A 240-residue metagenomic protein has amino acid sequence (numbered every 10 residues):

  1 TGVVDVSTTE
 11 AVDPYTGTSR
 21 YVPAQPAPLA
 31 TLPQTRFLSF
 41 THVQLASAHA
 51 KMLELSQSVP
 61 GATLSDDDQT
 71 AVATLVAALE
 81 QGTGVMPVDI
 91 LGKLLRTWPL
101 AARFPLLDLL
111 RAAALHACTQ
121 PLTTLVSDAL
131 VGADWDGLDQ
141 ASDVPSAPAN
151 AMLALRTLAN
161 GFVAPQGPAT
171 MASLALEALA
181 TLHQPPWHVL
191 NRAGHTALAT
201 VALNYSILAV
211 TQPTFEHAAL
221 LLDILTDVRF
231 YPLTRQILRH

Functional and structural regions predicted by a protein language model:
T1, L95, L106, I237-H240: Generic low-polarity alpha-helical segments
T1-R20: Extended, low-complexity intrinsically disordered regions enriched in proline/Ser/Thr/acidic residues
Q25-A175, H195, Y205-S206: Alpha-helical solenoid scaffolds in large eukaryotic transport, assembly, and signaling factors
G92-L95, L182-V189, L225: Short secondary-structure capping micro-motifs at structural edges
W98-P99, D143-A147, W187-N191, R229-R235: Short inter-helical turns and helix N-cap capping residues of alpha-solenoid HEAT/ARM repeat scaffolds
T124-W135, T170-H183, T214-F230: Alpha-helical scaffold repeats of the Armadillo/HEAT/TPR superfamily
A193-H240: Structured C-terminal portions of repeat-based eukaryotic scaffold domains
